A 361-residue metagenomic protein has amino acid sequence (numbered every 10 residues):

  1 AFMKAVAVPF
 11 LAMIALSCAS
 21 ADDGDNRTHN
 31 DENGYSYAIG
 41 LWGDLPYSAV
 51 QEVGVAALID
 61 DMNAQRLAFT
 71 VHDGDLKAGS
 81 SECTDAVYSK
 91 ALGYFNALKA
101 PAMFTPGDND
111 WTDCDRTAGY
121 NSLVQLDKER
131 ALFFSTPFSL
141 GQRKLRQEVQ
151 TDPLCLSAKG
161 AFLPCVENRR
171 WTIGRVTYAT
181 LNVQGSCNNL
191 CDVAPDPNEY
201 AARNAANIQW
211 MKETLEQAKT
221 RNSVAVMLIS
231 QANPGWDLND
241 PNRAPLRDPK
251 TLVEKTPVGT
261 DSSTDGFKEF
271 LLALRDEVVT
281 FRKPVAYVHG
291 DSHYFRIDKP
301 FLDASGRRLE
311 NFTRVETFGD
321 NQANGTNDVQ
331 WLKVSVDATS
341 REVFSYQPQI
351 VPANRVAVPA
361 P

Functional and structural regions predicted by a protein language model:
A1-V8: Bacterial N-terminal signal peptides that target proteins for export
L16-S17: C-terminal motif of bacterial Sec signal peptides marking the signal peptidase cleavage site
D22-V87: N-terminal active-site segment of His-dependent metallophosphoesterases
E32, D60-F69, T172, T177-A179 (+1 more regions): His/acidic metal-ligating clusters that form di-metal
I39-L41, T70-H72, F104-T105, L228 (+1 more regions): Residue-level marker for buried hydrophobic side chains located in beta-strands that build the well-ordered beta-sheet
D44, G74-D75, G107-D108, Q231 (+1 more regions): Active-site glycine-centered loops adjacent to acidic/histidine catalytic or metal-binding residues that shape
E82, A86-A206, W210, Y294-N321 (+1 more regions): Extended active-site neighborhood of metal-dependent phosphoesterases/phosphodiesterases
W331-P361: A short C-terminal boundary segment appended to hydrolase-like catalytic domains
